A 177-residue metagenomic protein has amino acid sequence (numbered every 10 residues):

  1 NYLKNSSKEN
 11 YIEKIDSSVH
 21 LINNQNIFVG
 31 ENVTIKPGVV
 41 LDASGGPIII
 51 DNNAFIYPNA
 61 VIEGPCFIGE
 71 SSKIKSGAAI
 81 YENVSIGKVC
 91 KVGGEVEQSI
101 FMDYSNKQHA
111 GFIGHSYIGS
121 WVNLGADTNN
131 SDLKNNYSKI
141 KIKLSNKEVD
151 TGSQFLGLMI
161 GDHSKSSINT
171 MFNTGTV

Functional and structural regions predicted by a protein language model:
N1-N26, N32: Terminal amphipathic alpha-helical/low-complexity segments used for targeting or macromolecular assembly
N24, I35-G161, S166-T174: Flexible, glycine/small-residue-enriched loop-and-beta-strand segment within the central core of proteins
